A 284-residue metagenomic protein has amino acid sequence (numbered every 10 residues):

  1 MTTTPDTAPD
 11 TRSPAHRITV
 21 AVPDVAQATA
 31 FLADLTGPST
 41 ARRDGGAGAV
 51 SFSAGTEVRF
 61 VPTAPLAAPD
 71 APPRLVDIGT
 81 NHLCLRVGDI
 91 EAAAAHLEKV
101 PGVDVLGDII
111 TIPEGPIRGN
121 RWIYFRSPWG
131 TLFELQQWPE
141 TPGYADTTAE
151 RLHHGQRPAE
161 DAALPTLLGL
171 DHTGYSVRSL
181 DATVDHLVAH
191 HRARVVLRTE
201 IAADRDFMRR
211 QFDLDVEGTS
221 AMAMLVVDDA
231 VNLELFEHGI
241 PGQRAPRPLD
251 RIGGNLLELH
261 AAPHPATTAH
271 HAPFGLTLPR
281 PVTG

Functional and structural regions predicted by a protein language model:
T2-D10, R42-D44, L85, A95-T166 (+5 more regions): Vicinal oxygen chelate
A8-V58, A92, R118, Y175-A230: Core segments of cupin and vicinal oxygen chelate
P9, P73-L75, L164, R247-D250: Short consensus segments that form the blades of beta-propeller domains, in both extracellular/periplasmic
A15-H16, I78-H82, H172, G254-N255: Eukaryotic phosphotyrosine signaling hubs
I18, R42-G119: Ordered, small/hydrophobic-rich secondary-structure cores
T56-V58, A67, G130-F133, Q243-R244: Short, charged/polar, Gly/Pro-enriched secondary-structure boundary elements
P246, D250-L259: Low-complexity, glycine/alanine/valine/leucine- and proline-rich hydrophobic stretches
